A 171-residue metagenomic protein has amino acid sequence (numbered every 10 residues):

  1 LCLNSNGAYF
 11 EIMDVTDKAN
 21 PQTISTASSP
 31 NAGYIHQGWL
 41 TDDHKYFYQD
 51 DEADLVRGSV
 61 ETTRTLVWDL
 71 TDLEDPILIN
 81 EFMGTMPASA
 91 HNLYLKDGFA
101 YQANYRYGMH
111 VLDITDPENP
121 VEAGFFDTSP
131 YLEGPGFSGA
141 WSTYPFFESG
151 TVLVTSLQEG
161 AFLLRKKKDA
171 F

Functional and structural regions predicted by a protein language model:
L1-F171: Feature marking well-ordered beta-strand scaffolds used for ligand recognition
